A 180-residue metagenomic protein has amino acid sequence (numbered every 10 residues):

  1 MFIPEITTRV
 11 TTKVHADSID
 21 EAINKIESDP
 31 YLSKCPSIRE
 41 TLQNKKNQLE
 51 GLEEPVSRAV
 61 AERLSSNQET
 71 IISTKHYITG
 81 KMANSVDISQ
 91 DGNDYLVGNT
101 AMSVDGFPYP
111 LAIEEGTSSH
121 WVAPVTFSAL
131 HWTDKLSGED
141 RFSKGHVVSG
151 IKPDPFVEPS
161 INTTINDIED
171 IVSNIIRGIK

Functional and structural regions predicted by a protein language model:
M1-G98, M102-V104, A123, F127-K180: Short, Lys/Arg-rich flexible segments
D105-A123: Extended Gly/Ser/Thr-rich low-complexity repeat segments, especially those forming or decorating extracellular
